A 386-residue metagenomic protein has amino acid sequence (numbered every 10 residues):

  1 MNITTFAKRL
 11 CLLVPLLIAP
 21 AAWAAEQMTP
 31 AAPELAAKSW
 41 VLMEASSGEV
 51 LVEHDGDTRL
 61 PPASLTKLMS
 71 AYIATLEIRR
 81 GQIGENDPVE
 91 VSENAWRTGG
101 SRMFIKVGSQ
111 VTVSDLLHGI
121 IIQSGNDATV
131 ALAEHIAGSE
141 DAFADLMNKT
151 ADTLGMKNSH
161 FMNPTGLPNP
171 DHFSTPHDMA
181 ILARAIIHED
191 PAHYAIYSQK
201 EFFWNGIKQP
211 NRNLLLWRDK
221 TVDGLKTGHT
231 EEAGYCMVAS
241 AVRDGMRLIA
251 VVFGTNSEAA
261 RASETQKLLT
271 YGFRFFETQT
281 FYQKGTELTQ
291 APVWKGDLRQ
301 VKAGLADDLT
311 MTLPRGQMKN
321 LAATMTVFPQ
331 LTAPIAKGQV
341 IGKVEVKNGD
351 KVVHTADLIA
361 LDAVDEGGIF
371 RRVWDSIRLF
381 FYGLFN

Functional and structural regions predicted by a protein language model:
M1-F6: N-terminal secretory signal peptides that target proteins for export/translocation
A7-K8, A260: Short, intrinsically disordered low-complexity segments
R9-P20: Bacterial N-terminal signal peptides
P15, A31-P33, E53, A241 (+2 more regions): Sterically constrained small-residue positions within well-ordered secondary structures of folded domains
A24-D190, E201-N205: Active-site-adjacent loops and short helices of periplasmic peptidoglycan-processing enzymes
M156-H160, P168-F173, H177-N386: Domain-terminus/edge residues, biased toward the C-terminal soluble/receptor-binding domains of extracytoplasmic
